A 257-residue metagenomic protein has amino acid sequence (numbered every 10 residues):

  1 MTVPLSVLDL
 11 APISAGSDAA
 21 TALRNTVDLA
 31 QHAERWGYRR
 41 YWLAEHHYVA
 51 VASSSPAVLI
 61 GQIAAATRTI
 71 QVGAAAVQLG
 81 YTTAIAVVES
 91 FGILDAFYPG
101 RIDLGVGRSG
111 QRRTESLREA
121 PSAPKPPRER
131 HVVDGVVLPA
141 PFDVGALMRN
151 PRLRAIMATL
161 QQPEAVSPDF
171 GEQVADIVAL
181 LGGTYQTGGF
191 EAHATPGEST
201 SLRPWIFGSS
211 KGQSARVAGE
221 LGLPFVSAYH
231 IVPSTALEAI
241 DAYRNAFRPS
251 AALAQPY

Functional and structural regions predicted by a protein language model:
M1-T2, E34-R35, I60-R68, F91 (+4 more regions): Acidic (Asp/Glu)-rich catalytic clusters
M1-V72: N-terminal beta1-alpha1-beta2 module of alpha/beta enzyme domains
T2-P4, L8-A19, Y81-L181: Flexible, glycine-rich active-site loops centered on histidine and acidic residues that chelate a metal or position
L5-D9, Y41-L43, Q71-A75, I102-V106 (+3 more regions): Hydrophobic faces of well-ordered beta-strands that scaffold small-molecule active sites in alpha/beta enzyme cores
A11, H47-Y48, A76-G80, R108-G110 (+2 more regions): Active-site-proximal loop/turn and secondary-structure-junction residues that shape catalytic pockets, frequently
T26-A30, I60-G61, V88-G92, G171-V178 (+3 more regions): Generic structural signal for well-ordered alpha-helices, preferentially at hydrophobic/aromatic core positions
H47-S55, L79-I85, I231-E238: Acidic-and-aromatic substrate-binding clefts and catalytic sites of carbohydrate-active enzymes
Q213-S234, I240: A conserved active-site cap/scaffold subdomain adjacent to cofactor or substrate pockets
